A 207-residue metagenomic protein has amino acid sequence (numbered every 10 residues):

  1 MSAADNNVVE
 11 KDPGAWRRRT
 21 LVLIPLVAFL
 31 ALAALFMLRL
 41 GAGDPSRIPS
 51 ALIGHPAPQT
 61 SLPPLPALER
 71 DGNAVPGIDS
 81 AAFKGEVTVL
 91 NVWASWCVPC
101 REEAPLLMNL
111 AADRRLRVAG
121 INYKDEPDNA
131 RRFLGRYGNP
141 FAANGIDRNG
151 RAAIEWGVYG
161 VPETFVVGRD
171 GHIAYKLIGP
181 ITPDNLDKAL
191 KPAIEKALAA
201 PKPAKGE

Functional and structural regions predicted by a protein language model:
M1-A67, E207: N-terminal targeting signals for export/organelle localization
G54, Q59, R115-L116, F141-A142: A generic structural signal for alpha->beta connector loops
T60-T88: A short beta-strand-turn-helix
E86-T88, W93-W96, G160: Short pre-active-site segment immediately N-terminal to redox-active cysteine/selenocysteine motifs in thiol-based
V89-N91, G120, V166: Hydrophobic beta-strand core positions in alpha/beta domains
R101-G138, R148-I154, K188, E207: Structural microenvironment flanking redox-active thiols in thiol-disulfide oxidoreductases
G135-P140, D147-L198, G206-E207: Thiol/disulfide oxidoreductase modules built on the thioredoxin-like
